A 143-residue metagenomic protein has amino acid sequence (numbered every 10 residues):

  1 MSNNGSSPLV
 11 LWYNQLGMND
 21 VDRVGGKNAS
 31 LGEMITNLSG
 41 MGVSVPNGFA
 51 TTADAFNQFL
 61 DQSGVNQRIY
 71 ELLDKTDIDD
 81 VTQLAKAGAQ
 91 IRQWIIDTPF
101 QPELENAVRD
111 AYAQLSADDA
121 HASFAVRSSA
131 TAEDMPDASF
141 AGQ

Functional and structural regions predicted by a protein language model:
M1-Q143: N-terminal beta-alpha lobe that positions the nucleotide/phosphoryl donor in ATP/NTP-coupled carboxylate activation
